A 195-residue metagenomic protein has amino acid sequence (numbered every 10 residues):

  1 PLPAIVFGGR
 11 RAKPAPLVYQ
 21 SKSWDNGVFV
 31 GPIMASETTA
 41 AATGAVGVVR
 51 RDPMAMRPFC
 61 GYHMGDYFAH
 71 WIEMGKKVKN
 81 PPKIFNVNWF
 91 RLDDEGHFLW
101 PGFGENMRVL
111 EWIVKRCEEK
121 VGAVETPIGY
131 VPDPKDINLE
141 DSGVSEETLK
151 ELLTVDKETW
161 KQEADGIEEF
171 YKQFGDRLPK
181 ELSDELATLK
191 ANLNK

Functional and structural regions predicted by a protein language model:
P1-K195: Conserved NTP phosphate-binding and transfer environment spanning the P-loop NTPase/kinase superfamily
